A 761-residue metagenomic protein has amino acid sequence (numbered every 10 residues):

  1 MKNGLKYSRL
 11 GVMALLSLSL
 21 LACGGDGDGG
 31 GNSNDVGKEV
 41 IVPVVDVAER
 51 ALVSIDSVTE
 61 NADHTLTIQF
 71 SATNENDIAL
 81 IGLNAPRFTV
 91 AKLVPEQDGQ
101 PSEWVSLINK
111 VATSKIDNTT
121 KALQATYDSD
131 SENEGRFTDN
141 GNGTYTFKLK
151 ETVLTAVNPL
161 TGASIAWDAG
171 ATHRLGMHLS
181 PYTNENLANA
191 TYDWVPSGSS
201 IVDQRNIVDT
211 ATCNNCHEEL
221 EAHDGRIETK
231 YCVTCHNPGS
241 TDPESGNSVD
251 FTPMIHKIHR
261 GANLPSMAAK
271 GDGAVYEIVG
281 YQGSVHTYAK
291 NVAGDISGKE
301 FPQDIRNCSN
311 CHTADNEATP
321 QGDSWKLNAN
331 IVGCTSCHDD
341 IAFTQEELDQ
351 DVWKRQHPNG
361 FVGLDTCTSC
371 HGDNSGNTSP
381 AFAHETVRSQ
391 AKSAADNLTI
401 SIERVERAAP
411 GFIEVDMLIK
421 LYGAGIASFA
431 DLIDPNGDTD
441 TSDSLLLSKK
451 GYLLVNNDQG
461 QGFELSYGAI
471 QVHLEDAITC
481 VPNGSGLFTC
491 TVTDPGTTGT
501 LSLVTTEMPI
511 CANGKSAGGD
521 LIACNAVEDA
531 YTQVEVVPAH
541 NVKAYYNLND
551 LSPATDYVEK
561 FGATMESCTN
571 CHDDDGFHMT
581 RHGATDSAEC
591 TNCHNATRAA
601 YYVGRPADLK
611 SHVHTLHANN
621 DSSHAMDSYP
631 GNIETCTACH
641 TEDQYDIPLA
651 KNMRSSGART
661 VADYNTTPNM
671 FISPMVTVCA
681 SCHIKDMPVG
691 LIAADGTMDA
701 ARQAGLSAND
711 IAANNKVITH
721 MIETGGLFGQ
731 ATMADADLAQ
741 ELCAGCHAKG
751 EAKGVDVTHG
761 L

Functional and structural regions predicted by a protein language model:
K2-G11: Bacterial N-terminal signal peptides that target proteins for export
S19-A22: C-terminal motif of bacterial Sec signal peptides marking the signal peptidase cleavage site
G24-G27: Bacterial signal peptide processing site
N34-R50, T386-A395: Proline/serine/threonine-rich low-complexity linkers at boundaries of modular beta-sandwich domains
E49-L52, N61-T319, G411-T666, M675 (+1 more regions): Extended surface/linker regions that mediate inter-domain or inter-protein docking in multi-component redox
I55-E60, I402-A408: Short beta-strand segments of immunoglobulin-like
P302-E347, S369, P630, E634-D663 (+1 more regions): Extracellular low-complexity, Gly/Ser/Thr-rich intrinsically disordered linkers and protease-sensitive activation/hinge
H357-S393: Catalytic cores of secreted or luminal carbohydrate-active enzymes
